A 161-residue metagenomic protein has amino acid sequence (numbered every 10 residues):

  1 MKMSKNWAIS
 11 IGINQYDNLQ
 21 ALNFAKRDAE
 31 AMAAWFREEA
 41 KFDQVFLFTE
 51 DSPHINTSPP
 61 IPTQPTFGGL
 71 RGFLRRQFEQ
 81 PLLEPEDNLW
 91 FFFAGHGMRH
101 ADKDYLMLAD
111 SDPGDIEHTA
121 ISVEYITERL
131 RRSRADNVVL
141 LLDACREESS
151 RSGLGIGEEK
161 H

Functional and structural regions predicted by a protein language model:
K2-A21: Short glycine-rich His-centered loop
K5, Y16, I61-I156: Caspase-like (clan CD) cysteine peptidase catalytic core
A8, F46, V139: Hydrophobic "anchor" residues on beta-strands that sit immediately upstream of conserved functional sites
I9-N14, F48-S52, A94: Short loop/turn segments at strand-loop or loop-helix junctions that form parts of catalytic or ligand-binding pockets
G12, M32, F91: Terminal peptide-recognition signature
Y16-E30, A34, I116: Glycine- and acidic-residue-enriched helix-capping/strand-helix junction motifs
A29, A34-D87: Functional beta-strand-loop-alpha-helix junction segments that form "active/interaction loops" within catalytic
G157-H161: Short, intrinsically disordered, charge-balanced linker/junction segments flanking boundaries in proteins
